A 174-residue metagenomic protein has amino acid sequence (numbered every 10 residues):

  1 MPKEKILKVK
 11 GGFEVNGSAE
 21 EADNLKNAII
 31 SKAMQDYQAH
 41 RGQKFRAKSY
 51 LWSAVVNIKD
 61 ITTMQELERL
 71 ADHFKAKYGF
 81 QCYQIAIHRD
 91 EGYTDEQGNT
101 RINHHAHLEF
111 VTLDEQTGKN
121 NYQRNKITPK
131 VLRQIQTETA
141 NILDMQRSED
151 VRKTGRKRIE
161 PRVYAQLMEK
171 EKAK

Functional and structural regions predicted by a protein language model:
M1-K174: N-terminal nicking endonuclease/strand-transfer module with a His-rich metal-binding environment and a catalytic Tyr
